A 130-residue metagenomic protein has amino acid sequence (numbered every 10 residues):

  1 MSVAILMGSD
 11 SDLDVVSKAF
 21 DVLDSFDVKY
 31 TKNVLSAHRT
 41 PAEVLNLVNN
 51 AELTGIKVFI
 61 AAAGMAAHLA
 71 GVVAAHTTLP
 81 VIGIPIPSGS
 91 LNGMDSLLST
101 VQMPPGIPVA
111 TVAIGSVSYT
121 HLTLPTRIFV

Functional and structural regions predicted by a protein language model:
V3-T31, S36-A37: Glycine-rich phosphate/diphosphate-binding loop of Rossmann-like nucleotide-binding domains
G8, I60, L124-T126: Buried hydrophobic positions in well-ordered alpha/beta secondary-structure cores of metabolic enzymes
D12-V16, P41, M65-V72, L91-M94: Short glycine/serine/threonine-rich phosphate/pyrophosphate-binding segments that cradle anionic phosphate groups
F20, L45-V48, A75, N92-P104: Active-site-proximal loop->helix
L35-E52: N-terminal beta-loop-helix "entrance" segment that forms/cooperates in small-molecule cofactor or anionic ligand
L47-P85: Glycine-rich phosphate-binding loop
M94-L122: C-terminal binding/interaction regions
H121, R127-V130: Single conserved hydrophobic/aromatic residue that forms the stacking wall/gate of nucleotide- or nucleobase-binding
